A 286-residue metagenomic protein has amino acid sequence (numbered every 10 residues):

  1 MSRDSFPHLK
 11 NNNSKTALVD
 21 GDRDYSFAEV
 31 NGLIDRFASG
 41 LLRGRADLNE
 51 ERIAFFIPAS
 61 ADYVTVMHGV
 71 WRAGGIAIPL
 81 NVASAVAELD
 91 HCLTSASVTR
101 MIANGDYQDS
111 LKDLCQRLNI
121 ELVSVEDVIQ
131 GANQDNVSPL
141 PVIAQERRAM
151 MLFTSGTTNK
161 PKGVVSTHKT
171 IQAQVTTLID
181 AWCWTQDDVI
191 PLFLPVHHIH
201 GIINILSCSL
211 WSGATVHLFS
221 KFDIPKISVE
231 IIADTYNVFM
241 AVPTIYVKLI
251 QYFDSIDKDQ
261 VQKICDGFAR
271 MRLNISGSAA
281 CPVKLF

Functional and structural regions predicted by a protein language model:
D4-S26, G44: AMP-dependent adenylate-forming
R23, A38-A87: Conserved AMP-binding/adenylate-forming
S26-A28, A149-T176: Conserved AMP-binding A3 loop
V82-L114, G131-A132, Q174-P191, D223-N237: Conserved ATP-dependent adenylate/AMP-binding module captured primarily in the ANL superfamily
V86, R117, E121-V123, S220-F286: Conserved adenylate-forming
D106-E146, F253-I256: ANL superfamily adenylate-forming
D135-F153, N159-K160, C183-V189: Conserved pre-ATP/AMP-binding loop-to-beta segment of ANL
Q172-V189, I199-M240, K248-I256: Conserved AMP-binding/adenylation subdomain of ANL enzymes
